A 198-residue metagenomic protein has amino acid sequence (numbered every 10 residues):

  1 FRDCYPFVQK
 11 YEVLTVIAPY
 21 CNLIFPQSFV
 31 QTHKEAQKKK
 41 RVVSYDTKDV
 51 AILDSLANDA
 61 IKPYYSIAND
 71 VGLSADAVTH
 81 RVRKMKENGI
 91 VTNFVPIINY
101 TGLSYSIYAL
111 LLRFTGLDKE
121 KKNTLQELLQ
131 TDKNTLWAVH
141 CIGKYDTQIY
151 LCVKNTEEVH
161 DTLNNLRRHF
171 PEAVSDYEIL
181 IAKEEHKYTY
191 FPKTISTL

Functional and structural regions predicted by a protein language model:
F1-L198: A compositional/biophysical signature of low hydrophobicity enriched in polar/charged and small residues
